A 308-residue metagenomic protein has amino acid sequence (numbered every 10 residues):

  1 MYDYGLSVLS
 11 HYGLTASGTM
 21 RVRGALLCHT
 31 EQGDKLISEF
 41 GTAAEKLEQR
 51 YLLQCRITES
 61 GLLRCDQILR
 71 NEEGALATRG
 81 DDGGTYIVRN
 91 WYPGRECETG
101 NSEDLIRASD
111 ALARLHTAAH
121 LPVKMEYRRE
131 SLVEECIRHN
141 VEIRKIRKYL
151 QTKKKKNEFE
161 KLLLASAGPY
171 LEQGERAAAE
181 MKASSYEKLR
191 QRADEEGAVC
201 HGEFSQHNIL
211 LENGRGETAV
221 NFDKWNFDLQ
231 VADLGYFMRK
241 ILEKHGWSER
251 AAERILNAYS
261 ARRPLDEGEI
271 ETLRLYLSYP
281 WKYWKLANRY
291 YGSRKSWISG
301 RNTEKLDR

Functional and structural regions predicted by a protein language model:
Y4-E31: ATP-binding glycine-rich phosphate-binding loop
G18, E126-V199, R254: ATP-dependent phospho-/nucleotidyl transfer catalytic cores
L27-H29, I68, A179-Q230: Active-site acidic catalytic loop and adjacent metal/ATP-binding pocket of ATP-dependent phosphoryl transfer enzymes
G33-E126: ATP-binding pocket architecture of kinase catalytic cores
T85-T99, R144-K153, Y279-W297: A glycine-centered beta->alpha junction motif in the catalytic cores of kinase/phosphotransferase enzymes
V231-P264, L277-K295: Active-site activation/catalytic loop segments of kinase-like enzymes and analogous catalytic loops in related
E304-R308: N-terminal hydrophobic signal/anchor transmembrane helix of membrane proteins
